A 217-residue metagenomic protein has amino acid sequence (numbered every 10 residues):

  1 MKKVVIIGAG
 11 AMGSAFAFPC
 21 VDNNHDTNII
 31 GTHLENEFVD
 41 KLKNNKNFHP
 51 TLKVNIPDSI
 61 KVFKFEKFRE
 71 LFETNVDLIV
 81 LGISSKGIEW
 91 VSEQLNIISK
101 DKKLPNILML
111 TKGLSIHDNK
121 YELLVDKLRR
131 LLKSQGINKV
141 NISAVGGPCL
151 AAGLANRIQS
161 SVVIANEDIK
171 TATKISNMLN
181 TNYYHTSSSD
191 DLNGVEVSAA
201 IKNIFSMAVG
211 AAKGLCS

Functional and structural regions predicted by a protein language model:
M1-V54, I60-F65, H117: NAD(P)+-binding Rossmann beta1-loop-alpha1 motif at the extreme N-terminus of oxidoreductases
K2, P105, S160: Nucleotide donor/acceptor-binding cores
L52-K64, K103, I137-N141, N182-Y184: A short helix-to-beta-strand connector/capping loop
K64-E66, A144-G146, S188-D190: Short loop/edge segments at beta-strand edges and connector loops that shape dinucleotide/nucleotide cofactor-binding
F68, E73-R157, I175: Rossmann-like NAD(P)(H) cofactor-binding subdomain of soluble oxidoreductases
I98, L131-N141, Q159-S217: Internal alpha-helical scaffold of NAD(P)-dependent oxidoreductase catalytic cores
